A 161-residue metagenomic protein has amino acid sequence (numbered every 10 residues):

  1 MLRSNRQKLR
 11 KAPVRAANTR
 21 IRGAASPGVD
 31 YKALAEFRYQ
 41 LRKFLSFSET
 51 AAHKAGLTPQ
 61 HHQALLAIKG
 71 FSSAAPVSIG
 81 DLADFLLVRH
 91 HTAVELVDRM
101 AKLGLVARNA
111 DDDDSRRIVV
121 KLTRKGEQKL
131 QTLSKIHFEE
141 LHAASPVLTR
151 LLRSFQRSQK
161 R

Functional and structural regions predicted by a protein language model:
M1-A55, L103-L105: N-terminal leader segment of winged-helix/HTH proteins
V29, A33, Q60-Q63, S78 (+1 more regions): N-terminal positioning helix adjacent to the helix-turn-helix/winged-helix DNA-binding module
E36, K43, Q63-A67, Q128: Pre-recognition alpha-helix immediately N-terminal to the DNA-recognition helix within helix-turn-helix or winged-helix
S46-R89: N-terminal helix-turn-helix DNA-binding core of bacterial DNA-binding proteins
A74, R157-R161: Short, charged, intrinsically disordered terminal tails
I79, V97-D98: Short, hydrophobic-biased segments on the C-terminal half of alpha helices that form "recognition helices"
D98-Q156: Charged, amphipathic alpha-helical coiled-coil/dimerization segments
